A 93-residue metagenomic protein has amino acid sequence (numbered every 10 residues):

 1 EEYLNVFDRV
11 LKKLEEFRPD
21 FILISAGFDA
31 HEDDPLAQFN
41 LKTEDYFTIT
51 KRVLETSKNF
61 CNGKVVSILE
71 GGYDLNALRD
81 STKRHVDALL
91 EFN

Functional and structural regions predicted by a protein language model:
E1-N93: A general "terminal functional-core" signal
